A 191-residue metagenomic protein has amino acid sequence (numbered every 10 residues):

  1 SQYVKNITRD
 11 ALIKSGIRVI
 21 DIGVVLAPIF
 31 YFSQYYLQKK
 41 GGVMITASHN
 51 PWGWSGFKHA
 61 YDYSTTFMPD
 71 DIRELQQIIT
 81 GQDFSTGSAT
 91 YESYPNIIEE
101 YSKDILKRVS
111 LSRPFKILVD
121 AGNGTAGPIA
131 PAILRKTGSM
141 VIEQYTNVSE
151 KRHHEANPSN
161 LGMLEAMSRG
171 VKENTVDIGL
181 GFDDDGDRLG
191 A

Functional and structural regions predicted by a protein language model:
S1-W54, I133-A191: N-terminal small/polar loop signature for handling phosphorylated ligands or for N-terminal nucleophile
S55-T175: Gly/Ser/Thr-enriched, mixed-charge loops and adjacent short helices that form phosphate/oxyanion-binding elements
